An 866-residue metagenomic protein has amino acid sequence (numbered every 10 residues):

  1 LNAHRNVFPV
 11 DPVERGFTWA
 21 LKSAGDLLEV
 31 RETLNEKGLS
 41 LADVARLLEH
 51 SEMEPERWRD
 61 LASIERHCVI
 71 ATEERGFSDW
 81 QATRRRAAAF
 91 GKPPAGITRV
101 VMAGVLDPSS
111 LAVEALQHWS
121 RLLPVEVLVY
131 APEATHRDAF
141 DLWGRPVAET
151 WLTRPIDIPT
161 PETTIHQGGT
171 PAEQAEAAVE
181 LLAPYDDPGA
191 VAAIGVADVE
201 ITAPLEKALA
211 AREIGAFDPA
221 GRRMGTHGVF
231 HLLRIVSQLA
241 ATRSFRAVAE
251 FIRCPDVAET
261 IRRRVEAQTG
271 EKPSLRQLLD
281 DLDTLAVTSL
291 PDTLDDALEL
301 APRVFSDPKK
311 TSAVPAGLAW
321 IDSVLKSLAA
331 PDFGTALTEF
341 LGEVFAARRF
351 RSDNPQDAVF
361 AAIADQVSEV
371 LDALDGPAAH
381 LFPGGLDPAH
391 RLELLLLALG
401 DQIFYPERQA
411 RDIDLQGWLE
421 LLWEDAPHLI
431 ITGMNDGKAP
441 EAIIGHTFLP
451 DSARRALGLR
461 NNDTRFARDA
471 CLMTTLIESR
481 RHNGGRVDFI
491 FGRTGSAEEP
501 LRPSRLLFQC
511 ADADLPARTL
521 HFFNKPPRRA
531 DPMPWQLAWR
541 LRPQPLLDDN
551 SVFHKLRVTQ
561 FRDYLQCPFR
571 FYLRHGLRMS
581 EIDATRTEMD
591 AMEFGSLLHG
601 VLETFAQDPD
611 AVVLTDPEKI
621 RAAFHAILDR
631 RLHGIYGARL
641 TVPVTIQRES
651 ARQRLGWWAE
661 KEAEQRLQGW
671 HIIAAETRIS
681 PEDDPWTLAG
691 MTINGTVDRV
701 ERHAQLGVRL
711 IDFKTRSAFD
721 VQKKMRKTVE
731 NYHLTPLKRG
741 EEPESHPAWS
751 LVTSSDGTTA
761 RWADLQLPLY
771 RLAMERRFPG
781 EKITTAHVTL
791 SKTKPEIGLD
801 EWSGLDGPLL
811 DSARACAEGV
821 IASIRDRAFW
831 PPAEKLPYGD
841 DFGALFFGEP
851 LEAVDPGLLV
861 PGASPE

Functional and structural regions predicted by a protein language model:
L1-V612, H625, D629-A638, I646-E649 (+2 more regions): Polyanion-engaging groove/track-forming segments
R349, P532-E866: RecB-family 4Fe-4S metal-dependent nuclease core
